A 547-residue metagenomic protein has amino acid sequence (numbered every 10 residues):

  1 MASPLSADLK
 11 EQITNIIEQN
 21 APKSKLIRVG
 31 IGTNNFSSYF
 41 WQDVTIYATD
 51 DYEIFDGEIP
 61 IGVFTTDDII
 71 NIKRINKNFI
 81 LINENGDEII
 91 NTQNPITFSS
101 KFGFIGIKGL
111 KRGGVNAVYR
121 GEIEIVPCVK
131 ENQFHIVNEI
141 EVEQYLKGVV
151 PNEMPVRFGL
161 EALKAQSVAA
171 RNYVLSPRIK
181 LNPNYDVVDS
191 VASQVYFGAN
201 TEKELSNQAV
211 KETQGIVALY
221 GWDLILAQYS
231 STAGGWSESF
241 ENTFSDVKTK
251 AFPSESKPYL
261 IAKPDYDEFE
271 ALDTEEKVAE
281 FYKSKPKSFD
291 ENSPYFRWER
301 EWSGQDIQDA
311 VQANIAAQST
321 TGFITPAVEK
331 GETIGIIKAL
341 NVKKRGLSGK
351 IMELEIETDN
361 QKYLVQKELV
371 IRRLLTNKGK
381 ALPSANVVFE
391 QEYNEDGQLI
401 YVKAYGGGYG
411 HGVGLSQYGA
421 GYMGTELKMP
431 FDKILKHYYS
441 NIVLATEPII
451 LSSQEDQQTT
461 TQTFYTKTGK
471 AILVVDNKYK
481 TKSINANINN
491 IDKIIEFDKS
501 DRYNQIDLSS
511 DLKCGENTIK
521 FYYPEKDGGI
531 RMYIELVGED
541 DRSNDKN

Functional and structural regions predicted by a protein language model:
M1-I472, N477-I506, S510, C514-N547: Conserved, single-site charged/polar hotspot
